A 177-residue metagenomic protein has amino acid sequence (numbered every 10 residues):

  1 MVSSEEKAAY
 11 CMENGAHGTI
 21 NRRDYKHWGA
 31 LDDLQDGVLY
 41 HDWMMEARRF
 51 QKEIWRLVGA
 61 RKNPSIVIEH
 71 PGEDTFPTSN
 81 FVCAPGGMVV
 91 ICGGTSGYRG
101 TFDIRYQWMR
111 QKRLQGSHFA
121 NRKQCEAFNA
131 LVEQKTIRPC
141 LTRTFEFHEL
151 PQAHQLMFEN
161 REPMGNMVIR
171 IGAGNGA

Functional and structural regions predicted by a protein language model:
M1-D74: Adenosine-nucleotide cofactor-binding segment
S3-S4, G94, F119, G172: Cofactor-binding loop segments of dinucleotide-utilizing enzymes, especially the Rossmann-like FAD- and NAD(P)+-binding
E5-E6, E73-T75, G97-R99, K123: Short alpha-helical
C11, V67, S79, L114 (+2 more regions): Terminal peptide-recognition signature
I20, P85-C92, F102-L141: Rossmann-fold dehydrogenase core element
R22-W28, G94-G97, F119-A120: Short, acidic/turn-prone active-site loops that include or flank metal/cofactor- and phosphate-binding residues
R61-K62, P77, R122-A177: C-terminal hydrophobic helical "lid"/dimerization subdomain of Rossmann-like NAD(P)H-dependent oxidoreductases
F81-C83: Conserved helix-to-beta-strand junction in the class I
